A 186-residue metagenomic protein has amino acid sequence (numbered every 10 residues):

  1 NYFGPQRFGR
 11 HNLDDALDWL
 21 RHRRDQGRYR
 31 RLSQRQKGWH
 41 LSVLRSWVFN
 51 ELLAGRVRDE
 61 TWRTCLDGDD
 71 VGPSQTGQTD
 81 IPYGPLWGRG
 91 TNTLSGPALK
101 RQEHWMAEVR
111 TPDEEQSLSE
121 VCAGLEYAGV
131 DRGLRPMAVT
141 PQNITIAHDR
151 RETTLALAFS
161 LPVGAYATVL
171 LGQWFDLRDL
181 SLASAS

Functional and structural regions predicted by a protein language model:
N1-S186: Non-catalytic, substrate/partner-engaging modules appended to enzymatic cores
